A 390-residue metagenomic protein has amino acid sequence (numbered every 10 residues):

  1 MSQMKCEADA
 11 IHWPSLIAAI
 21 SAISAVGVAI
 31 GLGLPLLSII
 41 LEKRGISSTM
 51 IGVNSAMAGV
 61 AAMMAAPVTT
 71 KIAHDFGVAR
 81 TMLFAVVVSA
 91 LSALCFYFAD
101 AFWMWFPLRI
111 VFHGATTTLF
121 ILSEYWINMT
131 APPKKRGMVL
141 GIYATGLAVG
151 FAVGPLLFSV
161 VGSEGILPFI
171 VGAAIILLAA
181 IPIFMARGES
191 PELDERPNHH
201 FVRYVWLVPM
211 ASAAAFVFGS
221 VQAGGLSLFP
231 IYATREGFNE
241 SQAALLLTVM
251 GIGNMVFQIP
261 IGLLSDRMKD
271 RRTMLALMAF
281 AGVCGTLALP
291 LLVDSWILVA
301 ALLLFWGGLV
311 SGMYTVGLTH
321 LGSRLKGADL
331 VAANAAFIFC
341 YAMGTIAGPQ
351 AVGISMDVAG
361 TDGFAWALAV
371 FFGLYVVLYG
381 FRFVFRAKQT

Functional and structural regions predicted by a protein language model:
A10-G59, V208-A211, Q222-Y232, E236 (+1 more regions): Helix-loop boundary and gating motifs at the non-cytosolic
A65-G77, G162, Q258-D270, M356-D357: Helix-to-loop junctions at the C-terminal end of transmembrane segments in multipass secondary transporters
R80-L94, T273-L287, A369: Structural signature of the two symmetry-related core transmembrane helices
I110-T145: Cytoplasmic helix-loop-helix junction between adjacent transmembrane helices in 12-TM secondary transporters
T118-A131, S311-L325: Intracellular juxtamembrane helix-capping segments at the cytosolic ends of symmetry-related transmembrane helices
S159, G172-L193, L378-R382: C-terminal membrane-cytosol helix-exit motif in multi-pass small-molecule transporters
R271-T315: C-terminal transmembrane helical hairpin of 12-TM major facilitator-type secondary transporters
A328-D357: A late C-terminal transmembrane helix in Major Facilitator Superfamily
